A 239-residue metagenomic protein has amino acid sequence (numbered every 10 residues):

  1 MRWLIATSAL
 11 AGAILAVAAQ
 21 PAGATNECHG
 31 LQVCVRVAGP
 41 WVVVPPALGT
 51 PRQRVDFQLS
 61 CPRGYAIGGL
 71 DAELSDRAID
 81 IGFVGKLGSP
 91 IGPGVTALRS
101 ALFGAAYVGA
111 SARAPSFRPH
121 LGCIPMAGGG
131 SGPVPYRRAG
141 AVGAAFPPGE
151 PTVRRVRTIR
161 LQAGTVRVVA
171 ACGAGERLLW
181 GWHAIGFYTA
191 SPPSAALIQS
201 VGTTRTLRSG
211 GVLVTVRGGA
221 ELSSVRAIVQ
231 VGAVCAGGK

Functional and structural regions predicted by a protein language model:
M1-L4: Positively charged n-region of N-terminal signal peptides that target proteins for export
A6-A16: Bacterial N-terminal signal peptides
I14-H29: C-terminal region of N-terminal signal peptides and the immediate post-cleavage residues of exported proteins
T25-K239: Extracellular attachment/recognition segments
